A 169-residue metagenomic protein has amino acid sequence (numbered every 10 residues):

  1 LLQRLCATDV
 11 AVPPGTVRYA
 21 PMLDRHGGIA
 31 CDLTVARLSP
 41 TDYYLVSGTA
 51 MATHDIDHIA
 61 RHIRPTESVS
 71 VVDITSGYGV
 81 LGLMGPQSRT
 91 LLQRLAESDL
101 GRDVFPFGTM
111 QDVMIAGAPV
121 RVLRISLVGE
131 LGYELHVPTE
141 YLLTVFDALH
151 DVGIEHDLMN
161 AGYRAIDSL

Functional and structural regions predicted by a protein language model:
L1-L169: Basic, glycine/lysine-rich polyanion-binding surfaces/domains
